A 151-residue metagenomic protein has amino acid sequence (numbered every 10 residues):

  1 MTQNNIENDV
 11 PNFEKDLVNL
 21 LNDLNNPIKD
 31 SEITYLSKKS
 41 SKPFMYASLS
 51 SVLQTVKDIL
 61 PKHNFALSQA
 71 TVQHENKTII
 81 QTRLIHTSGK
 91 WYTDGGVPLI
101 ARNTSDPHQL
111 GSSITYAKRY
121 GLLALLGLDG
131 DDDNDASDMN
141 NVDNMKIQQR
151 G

Functional and structural regions predicted by a protein language model:
T2-G151: Polyanion-binding surfaces on beta-sheet-dominated domains and ring/shell assemblies
